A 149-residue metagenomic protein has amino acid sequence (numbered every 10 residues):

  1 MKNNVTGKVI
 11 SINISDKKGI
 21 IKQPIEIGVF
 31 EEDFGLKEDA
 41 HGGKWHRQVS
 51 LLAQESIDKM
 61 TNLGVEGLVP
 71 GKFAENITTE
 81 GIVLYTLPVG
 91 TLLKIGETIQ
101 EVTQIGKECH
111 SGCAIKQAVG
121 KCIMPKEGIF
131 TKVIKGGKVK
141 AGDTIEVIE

Functional and structural regions predicted by a protein language model:
M1-E149: Metal-cofactor-dependent catalytic cores
